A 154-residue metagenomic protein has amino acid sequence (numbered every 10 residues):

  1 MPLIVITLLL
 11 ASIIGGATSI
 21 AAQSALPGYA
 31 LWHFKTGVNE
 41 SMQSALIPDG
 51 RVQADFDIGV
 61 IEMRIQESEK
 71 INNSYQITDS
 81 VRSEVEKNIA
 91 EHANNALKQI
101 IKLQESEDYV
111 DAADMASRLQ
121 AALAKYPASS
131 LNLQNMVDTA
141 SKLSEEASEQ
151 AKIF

Functional and structural regions predicted by a protein language model:
M1-F154: Long, charged/polar, soluble alpha-helical segments
